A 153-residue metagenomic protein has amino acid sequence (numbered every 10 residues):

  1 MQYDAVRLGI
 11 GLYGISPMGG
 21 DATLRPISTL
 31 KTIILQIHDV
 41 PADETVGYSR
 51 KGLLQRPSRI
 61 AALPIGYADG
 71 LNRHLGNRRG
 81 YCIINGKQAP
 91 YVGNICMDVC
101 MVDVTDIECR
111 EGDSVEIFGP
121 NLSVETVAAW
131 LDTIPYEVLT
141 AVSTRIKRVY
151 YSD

Functional and structural regions predicted by a protein language model:
M1-D153: Active-site anion/phosphate-binding pocket segments in diverse small-molecule metabolic enzymes
